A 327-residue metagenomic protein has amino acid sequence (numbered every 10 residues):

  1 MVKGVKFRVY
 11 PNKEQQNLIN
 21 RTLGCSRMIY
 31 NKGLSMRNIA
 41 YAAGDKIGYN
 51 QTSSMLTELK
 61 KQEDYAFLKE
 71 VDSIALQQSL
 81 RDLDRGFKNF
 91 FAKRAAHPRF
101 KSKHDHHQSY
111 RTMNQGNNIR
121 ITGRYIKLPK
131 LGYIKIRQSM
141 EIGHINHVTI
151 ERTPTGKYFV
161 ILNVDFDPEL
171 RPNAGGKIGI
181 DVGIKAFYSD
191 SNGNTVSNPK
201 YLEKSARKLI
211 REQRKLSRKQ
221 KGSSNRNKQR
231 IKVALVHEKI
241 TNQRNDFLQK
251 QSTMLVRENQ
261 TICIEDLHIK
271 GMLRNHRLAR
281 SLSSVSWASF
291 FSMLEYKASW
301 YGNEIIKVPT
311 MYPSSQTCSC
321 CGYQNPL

Functional and structural regions predicted by a protein language model:
M1-L327: Nucleic-acid substrate recognition interfaces
